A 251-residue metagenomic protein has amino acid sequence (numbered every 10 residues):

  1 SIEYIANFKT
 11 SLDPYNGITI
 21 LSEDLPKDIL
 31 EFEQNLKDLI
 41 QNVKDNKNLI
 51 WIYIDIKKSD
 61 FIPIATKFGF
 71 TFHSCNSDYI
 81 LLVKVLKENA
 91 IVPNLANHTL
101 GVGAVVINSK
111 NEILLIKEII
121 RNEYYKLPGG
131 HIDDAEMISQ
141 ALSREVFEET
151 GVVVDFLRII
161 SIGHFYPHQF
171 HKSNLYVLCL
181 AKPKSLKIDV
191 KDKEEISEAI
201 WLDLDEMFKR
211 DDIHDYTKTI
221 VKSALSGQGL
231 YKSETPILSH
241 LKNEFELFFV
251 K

Functional and structural regions predicted by a protein language model:
S1-I40: Conserved donor-binding loop and adjoining core beta-sheet/short helix segment in diverse acyl/aminoacyl transferases
T19, L81, E112-L114: General beta-strand recognition
K44-I54: Conserved GNAT acetyl-CoA-binding A-motif
I52-D60, I132: Conserved beta-strand-loop-alpha-helix junction that forms the acyl-donor binding cleft
F61-G103: Acidic, metal-coordinating catalytic segment for phosphate/diphosphate chemistry, firing primarily on the Nudix
D78-I80, Y125, L175: Residues on conserved beta-strands of the protein kinase catalytic domain
L86-L127, R158, L180: N-terminal strand-loop-strand
V102, I107-S109, G130-F156, S161-K251: Unchanged
